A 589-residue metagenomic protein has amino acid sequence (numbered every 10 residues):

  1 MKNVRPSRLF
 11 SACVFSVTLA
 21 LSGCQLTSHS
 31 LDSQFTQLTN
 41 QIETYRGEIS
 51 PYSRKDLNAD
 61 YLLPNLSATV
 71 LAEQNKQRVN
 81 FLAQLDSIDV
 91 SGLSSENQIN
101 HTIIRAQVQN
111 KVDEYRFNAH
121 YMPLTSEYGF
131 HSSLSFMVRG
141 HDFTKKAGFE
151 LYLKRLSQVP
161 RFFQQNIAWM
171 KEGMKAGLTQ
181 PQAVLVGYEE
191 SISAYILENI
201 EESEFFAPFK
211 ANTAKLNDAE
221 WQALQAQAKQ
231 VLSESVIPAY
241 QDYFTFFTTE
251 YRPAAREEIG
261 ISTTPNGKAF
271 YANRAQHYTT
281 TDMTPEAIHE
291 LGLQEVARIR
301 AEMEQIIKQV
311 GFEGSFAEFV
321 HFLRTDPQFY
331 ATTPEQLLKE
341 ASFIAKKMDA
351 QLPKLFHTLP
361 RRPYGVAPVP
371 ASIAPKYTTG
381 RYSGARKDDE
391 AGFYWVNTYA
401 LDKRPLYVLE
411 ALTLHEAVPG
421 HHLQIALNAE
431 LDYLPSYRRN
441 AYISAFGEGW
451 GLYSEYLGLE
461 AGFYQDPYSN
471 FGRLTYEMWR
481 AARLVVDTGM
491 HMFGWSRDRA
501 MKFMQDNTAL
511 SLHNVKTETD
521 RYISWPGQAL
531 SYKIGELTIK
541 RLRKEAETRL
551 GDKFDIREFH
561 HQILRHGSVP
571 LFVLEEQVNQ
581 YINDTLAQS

Functional and structural regions predicted by a protein language model:
K2-C13: Bacterial N-terminal signal peptides that target proteins for export
S11-S22: Bacterial N-terminal signal peptides
C24-S589: N-terminal maturation segment of proteins
